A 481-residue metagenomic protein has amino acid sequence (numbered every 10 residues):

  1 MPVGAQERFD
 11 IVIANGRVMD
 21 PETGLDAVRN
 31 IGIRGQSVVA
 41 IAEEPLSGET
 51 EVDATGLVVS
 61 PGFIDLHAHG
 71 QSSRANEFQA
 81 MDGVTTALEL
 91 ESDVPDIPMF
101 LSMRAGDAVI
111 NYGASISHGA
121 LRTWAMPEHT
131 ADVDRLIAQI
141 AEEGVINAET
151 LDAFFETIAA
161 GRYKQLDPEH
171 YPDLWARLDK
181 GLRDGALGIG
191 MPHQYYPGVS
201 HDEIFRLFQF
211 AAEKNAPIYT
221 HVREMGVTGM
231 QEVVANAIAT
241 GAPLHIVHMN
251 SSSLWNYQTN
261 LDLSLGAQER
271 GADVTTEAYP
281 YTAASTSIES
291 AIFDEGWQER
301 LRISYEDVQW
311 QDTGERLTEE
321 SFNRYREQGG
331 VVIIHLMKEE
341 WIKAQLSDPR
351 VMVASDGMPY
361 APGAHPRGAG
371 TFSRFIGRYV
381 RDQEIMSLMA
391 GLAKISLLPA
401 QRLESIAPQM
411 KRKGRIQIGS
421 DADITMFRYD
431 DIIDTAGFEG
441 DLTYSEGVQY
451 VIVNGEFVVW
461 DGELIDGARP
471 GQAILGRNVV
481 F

Functional and structural regions predicted by a protein language model:
V3-R29, R34, E43, A80 (+2 more regions): Active-site microenvironment of metallo-dependent hydrolases
R8-N15, E44-T85, V479: Replace "His-x-His-based motif
I41, A68-D134, A138, A237 (+1 more regions): N-terminal hydrophobic targeting/anchoring segments and the immediately downstream early-domain regions of hydrolases
H67, P192-G198, V222-G226, H248-L254 (+2 more regions): Conserved short loop/turn motifs at secondary-structure junctions
Q71-F78, H170-K180, G229-M230: Short, acidic/polar
E77-P98, V109-A120, L182-Y196, E213-R223 (+3 more regions): Divalent metal-dependent hydrolysis catalytic cores, especially in the metallo-beta-lactamase
V94-F100, P197-L207, G229-Q231: Active-site-adjacent beta->alpha loops and helix N-cap segments on the catalytic face of soluble alpha/beta enzymes
R122-I204, V234-I238, A242-L388: Active-site neighborhoods of metal-dependent hydrolases
